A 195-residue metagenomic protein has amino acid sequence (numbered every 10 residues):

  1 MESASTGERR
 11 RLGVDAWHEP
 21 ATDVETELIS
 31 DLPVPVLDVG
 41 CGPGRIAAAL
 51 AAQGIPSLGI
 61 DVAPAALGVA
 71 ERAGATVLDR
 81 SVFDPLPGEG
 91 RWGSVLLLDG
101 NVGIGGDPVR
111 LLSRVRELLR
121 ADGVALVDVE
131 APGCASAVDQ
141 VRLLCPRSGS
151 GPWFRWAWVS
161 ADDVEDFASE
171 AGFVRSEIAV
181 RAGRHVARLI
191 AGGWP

Functional and structural regions predicted by a protein language model:
M1-D31: S-adenosyl-L-methionine
G40-G44: Class I SAM-dependent methyltransferase "Motif I" SAM/SAH-binding loop
A63-P64: Conserved SAM/SAH-binding beta-strand->alpha-helix loop
G74-D84: Conserved SAM-binding strand-loop segment of SAM-dependent methyltransferases
W92-P108: A short SAM/SAH-binding and catalytic strip from SAM-dependent methyltransferases
V109-A121: A short glycine-rich, Lys/Arg-flanked "PGG" loop and its adjoining helix->strand segment in the class I
D122-E130: Conserved beta-strand signature within the Rossmann-like core of class I S-adenosyl-L-methionine
F154-G172: Short alpha-helix
